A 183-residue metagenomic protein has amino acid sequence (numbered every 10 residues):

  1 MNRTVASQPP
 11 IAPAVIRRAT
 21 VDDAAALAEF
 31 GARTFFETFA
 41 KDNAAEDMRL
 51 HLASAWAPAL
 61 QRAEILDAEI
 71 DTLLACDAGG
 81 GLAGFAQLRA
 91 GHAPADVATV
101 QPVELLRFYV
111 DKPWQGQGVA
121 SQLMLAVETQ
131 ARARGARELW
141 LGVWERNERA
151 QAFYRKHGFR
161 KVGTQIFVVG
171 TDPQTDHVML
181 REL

Functional and structural regions predicted by a protein language model:
N2-R3, P9-P10, A14, R18-A24 (+7 more regions): Acetyl-CoA-dependent GNAT
R3, T99-V103, R137-Q151, R155-L183: C-terminal "cap" of GNAT-fold acetyltransferases
G118: Conserved G/P- and acidic residue-centered "switch" motifs that form tight phosphate/ATP-binding loops in soluble
